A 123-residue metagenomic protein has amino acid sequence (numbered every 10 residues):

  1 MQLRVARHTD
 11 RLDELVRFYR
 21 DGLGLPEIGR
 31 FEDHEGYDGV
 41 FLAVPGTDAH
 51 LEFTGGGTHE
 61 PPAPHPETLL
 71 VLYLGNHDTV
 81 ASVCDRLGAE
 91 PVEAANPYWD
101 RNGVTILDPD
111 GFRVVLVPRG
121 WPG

Functional and structural regions predicted by a protein language model:
M1-V16, E67-L72, G120-G123: N-terminal beta-strand motif that seeds the catalytic metal site of vicinal oxygen chelate
R7-D48: Core segments of cupin and vicinal oxygen chelate
R20-G22, V83-G88: Short amphipathic alpha-helices in soluble, non-transmembrane regions that often serve as interface/regulatory elements
R30, D85-G123: Vicinal oxygen chelate
G36, P66, D100: Exposed loop/turn and edge beta-strand positions of beta-sandwich/beta-sheet ligand-binding modules
G39-F41, V71, G103-T105: Short hydrophobic/aromatic beta-strand element in the GNAT-like acyltransferase core that lines or flanks the acyl-donor
T47-L51, P62, D110-V114: Short, charged/polar, Gly/Pro-enriched secondary-structure boundary elements
H77-S82: Short, conserved charged micro-motifs
